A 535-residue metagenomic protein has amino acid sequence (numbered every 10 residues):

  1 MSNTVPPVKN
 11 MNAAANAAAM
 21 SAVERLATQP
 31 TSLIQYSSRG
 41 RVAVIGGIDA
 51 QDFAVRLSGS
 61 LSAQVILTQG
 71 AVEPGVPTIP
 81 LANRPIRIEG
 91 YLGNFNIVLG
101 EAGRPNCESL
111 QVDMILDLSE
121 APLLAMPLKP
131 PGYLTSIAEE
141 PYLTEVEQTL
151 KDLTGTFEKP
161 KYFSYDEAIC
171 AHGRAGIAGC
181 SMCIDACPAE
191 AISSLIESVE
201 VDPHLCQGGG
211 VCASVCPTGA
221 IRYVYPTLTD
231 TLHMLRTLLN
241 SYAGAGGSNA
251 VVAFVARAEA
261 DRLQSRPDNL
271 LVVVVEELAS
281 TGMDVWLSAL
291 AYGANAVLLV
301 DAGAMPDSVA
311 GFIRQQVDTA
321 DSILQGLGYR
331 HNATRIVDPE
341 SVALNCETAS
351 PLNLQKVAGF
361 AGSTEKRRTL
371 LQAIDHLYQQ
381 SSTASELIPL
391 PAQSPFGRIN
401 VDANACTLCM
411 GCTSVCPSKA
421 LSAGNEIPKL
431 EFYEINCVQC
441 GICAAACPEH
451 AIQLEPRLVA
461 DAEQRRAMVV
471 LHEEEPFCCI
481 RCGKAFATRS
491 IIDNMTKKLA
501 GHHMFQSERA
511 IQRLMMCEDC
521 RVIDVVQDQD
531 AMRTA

Functional and structural regions predicted by a protein language model:
M1-S21, S193, E197-M234: Helix-enriched interaction subdomains in cytosolic or periplasmic regions, typified by TIR/SEFIR signaling/NADase cores
M1-S62, I66-A186, E190, N249-D261 (+7 more regions): Ferredoxin-type iron-sulfur electron-transfer modules and their immediate structural context
I192-S193, C212, I221-R222, L421-S422 (+2 more regions): Short hydrophobic beta-strand motif reused across regulatory alpha/beta modules
I196-E200, E426-E431, V469-E473, D493-L514: Short linker/helix segments within small regulatory modules
P203-C206, G210, E434-C440, S507-I523: Cysteine-rich micro-motifs
I221-Y225, A444-A446, A451-I452, R509-T534: Short metal-binding segments enriched for Cys and/or His
Y223, T227-G247, V252: A contiguous, basic/glycine-rich beta-loop/short-helix subdomain that forms a polymer-engagement track
G246-A279: Mobile, glycine- and charge-enriched loop segments and immediately flanking short secondary-structure elements within
